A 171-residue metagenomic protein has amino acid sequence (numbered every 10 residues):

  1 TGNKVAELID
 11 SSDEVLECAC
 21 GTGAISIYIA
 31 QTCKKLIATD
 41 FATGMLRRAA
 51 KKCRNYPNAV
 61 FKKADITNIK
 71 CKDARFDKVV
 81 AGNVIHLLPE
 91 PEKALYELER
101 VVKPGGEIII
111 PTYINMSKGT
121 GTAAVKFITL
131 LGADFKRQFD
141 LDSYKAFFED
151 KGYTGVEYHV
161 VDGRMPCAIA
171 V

Functional and structural regions predicted by a protein language model:
T1-D13: Conserved alpha-helix/loop element of class I SAM-dependent methyltransferases that forms part of the SAM/SAH-binding
V5, I29, L98: Class I S-adenosylmethionine-dependent transferase superfamily signal
E14, G106-E107: Short glycine-centered segments of the SAM/dcSAM-binding site in methyltransferase folds
L16-N68: Class I SAM-dependent methyltransferase SAM/SAH-binding core
T67-V79: A short acidic, Gly/Pro-enriched loop at the edge of an enzyme's catalytic core that lines a small-molecule cofactor
K78-E90: A short SAM/SAH-binding and catalytic strip from SAM-dependent methyltransferases
E92-P104: A short glycine-rich, Lys/Arg-flanked "PGG" loop and its adjoining helix->strand segment in the class I
I109-C167: C-terminal alpha-helical "lid/dimerization" subdomain adjacent to the S-adenosyl-L-methionine
